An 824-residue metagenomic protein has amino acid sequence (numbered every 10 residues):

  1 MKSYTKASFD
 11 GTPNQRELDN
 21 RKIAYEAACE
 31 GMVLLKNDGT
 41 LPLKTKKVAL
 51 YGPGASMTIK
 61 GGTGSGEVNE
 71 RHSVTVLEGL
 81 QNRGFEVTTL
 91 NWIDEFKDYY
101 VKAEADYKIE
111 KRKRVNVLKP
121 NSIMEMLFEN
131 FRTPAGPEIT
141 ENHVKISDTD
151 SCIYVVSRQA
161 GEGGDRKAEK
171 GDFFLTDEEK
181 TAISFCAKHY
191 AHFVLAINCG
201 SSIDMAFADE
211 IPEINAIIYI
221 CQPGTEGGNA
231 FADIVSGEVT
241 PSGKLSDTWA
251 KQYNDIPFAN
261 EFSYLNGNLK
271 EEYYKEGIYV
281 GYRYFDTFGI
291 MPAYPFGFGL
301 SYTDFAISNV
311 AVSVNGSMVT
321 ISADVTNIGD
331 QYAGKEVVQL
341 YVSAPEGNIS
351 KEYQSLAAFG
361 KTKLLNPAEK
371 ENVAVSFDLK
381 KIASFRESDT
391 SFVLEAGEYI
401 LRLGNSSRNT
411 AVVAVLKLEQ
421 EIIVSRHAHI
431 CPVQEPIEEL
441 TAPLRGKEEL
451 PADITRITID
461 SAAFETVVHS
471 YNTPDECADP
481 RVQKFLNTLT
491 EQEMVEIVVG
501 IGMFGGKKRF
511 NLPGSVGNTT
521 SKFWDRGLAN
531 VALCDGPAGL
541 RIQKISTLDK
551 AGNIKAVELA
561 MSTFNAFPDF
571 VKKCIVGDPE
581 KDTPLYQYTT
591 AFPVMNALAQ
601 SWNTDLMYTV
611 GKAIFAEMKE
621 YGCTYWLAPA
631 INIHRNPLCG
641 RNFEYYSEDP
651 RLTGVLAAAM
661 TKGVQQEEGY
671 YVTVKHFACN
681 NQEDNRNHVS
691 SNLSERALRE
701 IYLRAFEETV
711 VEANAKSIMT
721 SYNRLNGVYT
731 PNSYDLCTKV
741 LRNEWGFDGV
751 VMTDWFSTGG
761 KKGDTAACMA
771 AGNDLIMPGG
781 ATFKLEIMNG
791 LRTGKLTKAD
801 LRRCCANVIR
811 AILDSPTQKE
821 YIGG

Functional and structural regions predicted by a protein language model:
M1-S384, V393-N409, V424-G824: Glycoside hydrolase catalytic-domain context in secreted enzymes
E387-S388: Flexible, membrane-facing loop/turn or short amphipathic-helix motifs that contact lipid bilayers or gate lipid-binding
T410-A414: Extracellular and select intracellular beta-sandwich modules with Ser/Thr-enriched, small-residue motifs on
V415-S425: Short beta-strand edge segments in extracellular beta-sheet folds
